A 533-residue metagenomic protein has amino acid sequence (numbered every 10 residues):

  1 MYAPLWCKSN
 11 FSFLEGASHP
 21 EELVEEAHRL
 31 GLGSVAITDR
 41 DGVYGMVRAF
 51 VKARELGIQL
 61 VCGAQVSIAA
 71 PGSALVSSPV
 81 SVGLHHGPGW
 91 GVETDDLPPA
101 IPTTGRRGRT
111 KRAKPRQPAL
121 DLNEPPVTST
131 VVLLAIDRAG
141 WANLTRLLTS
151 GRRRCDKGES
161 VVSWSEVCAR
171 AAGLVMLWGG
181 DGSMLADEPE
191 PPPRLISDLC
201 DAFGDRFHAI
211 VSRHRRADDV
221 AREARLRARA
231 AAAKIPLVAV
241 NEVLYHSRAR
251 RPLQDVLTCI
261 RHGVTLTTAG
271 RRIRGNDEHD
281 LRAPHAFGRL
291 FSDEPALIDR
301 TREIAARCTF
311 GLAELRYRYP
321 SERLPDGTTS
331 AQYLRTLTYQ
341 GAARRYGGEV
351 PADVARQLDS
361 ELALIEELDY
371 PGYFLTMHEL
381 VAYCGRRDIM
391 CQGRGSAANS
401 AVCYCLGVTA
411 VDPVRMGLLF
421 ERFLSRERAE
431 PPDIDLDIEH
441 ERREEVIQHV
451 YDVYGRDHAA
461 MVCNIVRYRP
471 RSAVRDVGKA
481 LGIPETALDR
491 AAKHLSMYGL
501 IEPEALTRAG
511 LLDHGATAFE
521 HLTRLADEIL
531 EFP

Functional and structural regions predicted by a protein language model:
M1-P533: Alpha-helical scaffold/interaction cores of sigma-54-like transcription cofactors and many family A DNA polymerases
